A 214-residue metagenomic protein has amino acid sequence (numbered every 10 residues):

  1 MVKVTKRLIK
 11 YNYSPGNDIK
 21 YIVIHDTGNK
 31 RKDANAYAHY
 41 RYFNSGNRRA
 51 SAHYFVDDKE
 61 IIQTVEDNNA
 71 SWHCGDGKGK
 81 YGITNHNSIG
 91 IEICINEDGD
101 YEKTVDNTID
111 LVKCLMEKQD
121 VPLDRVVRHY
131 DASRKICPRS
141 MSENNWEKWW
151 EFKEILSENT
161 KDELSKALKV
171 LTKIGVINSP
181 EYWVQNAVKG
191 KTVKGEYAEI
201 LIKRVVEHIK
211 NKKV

Functional and structural regions predicted by a protein language model:
M1-T84: N-terminal catalytic cores of peptidoglycan-degrading enzymes
K3-K6, S14-G16, K20, H86-N87 (+1 more regions): Basic/polar, cationic surfaces and motifs that engage anionic cell-wall and phosphate/carboxylate ligands
R49-A50, K103, N107-C114, D162-K166 (+2 more regions): Extracytoplasmic/secreted proteins, especially bacterial periplasmic and envelope-associated proteins
Q63, D67-G82, I109-V112, S140-W150 (+1 more regions): A broadly tuned preference for mixed-charge, low-complexity surface segments
E66, K113-V121, E151, T172-V176 (+1 more regions): Sec-exported extracytoplasmic/periplasmic mature domains
G82-G90, I174: Short coil-to-beta-strand
S157-V214: Short, solvent-exposed alpha-helical surface patches in non-cytosolic proteins
